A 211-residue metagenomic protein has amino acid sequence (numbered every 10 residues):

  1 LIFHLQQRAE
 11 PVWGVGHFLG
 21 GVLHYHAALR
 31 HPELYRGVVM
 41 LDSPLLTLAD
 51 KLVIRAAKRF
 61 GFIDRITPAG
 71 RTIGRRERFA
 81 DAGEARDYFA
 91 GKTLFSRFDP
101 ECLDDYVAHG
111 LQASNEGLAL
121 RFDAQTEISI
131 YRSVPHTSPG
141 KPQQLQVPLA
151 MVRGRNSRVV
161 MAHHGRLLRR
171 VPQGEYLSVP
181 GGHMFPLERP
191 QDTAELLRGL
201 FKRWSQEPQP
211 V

Functional and structural regions predicted by a protein language model:
L1-V12: Conserved acidic catalytic loop of the alpha/beta-hydrolase fold
H4, L196-E207: C-terminal alpha-helix
E10-V53: Conserved hydrolase catalytic core segment
D50-N115: Helix-rich cap/lid subdomain of alpha/beta-hydrolase
E101, A108-R169: Conserved serine/cysteine hydrolase catalytic core
R169-H183: Catalytic histidine neighborhood in serine/cysteine hydrolases with alpha/beta-hydrolase-type architecture
G181-A194: Catalytic histidine-centered segment of alpha/beta-hydrolase-like enzymes
